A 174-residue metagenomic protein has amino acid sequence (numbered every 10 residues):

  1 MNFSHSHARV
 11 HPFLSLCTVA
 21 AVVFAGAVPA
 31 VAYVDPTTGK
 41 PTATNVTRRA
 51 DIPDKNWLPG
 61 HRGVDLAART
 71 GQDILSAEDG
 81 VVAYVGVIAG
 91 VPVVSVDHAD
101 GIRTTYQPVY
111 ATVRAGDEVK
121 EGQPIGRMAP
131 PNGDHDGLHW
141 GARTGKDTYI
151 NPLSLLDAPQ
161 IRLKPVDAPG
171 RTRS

Functional and structural regions predicted by a protein language model:
N2-V93, K120-E121, I150-S154, P159-S174: Surface-exposed, glycine-biased beta-strand/turn segments
R48, Y84, P108-A111, R127-P130: A residue-level detector for short acidic-glycine micro-motifs
A67, D97-A99, R143: A generic structural motif
Q72, D100-R103, K146-T148: Short acidic/polar mixed-charge low-complexity motifs
A77-Y110, H139: Zn2+-dependent peptidoglycan hydrolase active-site motif and core
V85, Y110-Q123, D147: Acidic, glycine-anchored pre-beta loop/turn
V93-V96, V119-W140: Short hydrophobic beta/alpha edge segments that flank linear recognition/processing sites
H139-D147: A short hydrophobic beta-strand segment most commonly corresponding to one strand of the jelly-roll/cupin
